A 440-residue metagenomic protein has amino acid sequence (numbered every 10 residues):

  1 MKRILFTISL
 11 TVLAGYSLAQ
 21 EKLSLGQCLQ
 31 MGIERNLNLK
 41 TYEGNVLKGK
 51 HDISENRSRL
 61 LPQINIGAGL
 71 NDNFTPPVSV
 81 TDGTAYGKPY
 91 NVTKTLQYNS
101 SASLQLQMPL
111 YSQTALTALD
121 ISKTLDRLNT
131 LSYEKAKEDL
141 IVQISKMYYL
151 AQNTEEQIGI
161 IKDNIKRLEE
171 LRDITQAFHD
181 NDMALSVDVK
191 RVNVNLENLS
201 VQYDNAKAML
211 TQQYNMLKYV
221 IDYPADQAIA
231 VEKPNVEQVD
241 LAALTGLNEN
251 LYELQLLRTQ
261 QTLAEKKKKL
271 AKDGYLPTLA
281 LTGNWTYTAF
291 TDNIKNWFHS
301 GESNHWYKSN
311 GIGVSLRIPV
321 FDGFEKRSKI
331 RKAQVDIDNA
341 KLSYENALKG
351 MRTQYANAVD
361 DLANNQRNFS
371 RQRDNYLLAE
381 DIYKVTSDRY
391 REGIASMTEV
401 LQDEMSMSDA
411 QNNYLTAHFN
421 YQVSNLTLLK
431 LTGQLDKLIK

Functional and structural regions predicted by a protein language model:
I4-L13: Sec-dependent N-terminal signal peptides
T7, L18, N413-K440: Acidic, low-complexity, intrinsically disordered peripheral segments
A19-G69, T75, A225, A230-K267 (+2 more regions): Bacterial Sec-pathway N-terminal export signals of envelope proteins
K40-G44, R57-S58, L110-K137, V187 (+3 more regions): Sec/SRP-type N-terminal targeting helices
H51, D139-N250, N365: Periplasmic alpha-helical coiled-coil/stalk elements that build and connect Gram-negative outer-membrane
G67-L104, T282-I318: Small/polar, glycine/serine/threonine/aspartate-rich low-complexity segments that form flexible
H179-M183, Y390-I394, L431: A short glycine-centered flexible hinge/capping loop motif at secondary-structure junctions
V187, E392-T416: Short terminal targeting/anchoring segments
